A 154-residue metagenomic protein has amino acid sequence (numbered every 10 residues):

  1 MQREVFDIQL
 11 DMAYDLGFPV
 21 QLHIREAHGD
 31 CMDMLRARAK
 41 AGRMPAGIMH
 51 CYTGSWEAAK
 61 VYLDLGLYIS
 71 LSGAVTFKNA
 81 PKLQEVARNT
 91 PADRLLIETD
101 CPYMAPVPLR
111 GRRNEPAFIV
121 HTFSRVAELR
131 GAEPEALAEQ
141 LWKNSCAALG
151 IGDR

Functional and structural regions predicted by a protein language model:
M1-V5, E26, R110-F118: Alpha-helix N-cap and loop-to-helix initiation/capping positions
Q2-L96: Catalytic pocket-lining loop regions of alpha/beta-barrel enzymes, especially the amidohydrolase/enolase/GH5 lineages
R3, A80, P116, E135-A138: Short, structured helix-loop boundary elements
M12, F118-R154: Mid-to-C-terminal alpha-helical segments outside catalytic/metal-binding sites
K40-R43, G111, G131-A136: Short, glycine- and charge-enriched coil/turn segments that flank and shape catalytic ligand pockets
G42-R43, T99-C101, E115-F123: Active-site gating loops and adjacent loop-to-helix segments of metal-dependent hydrolytic enzymes
A92-D100, Q140-A147: A general structural signal for short secondary-structure boundary/capping elements
D93-E115: Short acidic/histidine-rich active-site segments
